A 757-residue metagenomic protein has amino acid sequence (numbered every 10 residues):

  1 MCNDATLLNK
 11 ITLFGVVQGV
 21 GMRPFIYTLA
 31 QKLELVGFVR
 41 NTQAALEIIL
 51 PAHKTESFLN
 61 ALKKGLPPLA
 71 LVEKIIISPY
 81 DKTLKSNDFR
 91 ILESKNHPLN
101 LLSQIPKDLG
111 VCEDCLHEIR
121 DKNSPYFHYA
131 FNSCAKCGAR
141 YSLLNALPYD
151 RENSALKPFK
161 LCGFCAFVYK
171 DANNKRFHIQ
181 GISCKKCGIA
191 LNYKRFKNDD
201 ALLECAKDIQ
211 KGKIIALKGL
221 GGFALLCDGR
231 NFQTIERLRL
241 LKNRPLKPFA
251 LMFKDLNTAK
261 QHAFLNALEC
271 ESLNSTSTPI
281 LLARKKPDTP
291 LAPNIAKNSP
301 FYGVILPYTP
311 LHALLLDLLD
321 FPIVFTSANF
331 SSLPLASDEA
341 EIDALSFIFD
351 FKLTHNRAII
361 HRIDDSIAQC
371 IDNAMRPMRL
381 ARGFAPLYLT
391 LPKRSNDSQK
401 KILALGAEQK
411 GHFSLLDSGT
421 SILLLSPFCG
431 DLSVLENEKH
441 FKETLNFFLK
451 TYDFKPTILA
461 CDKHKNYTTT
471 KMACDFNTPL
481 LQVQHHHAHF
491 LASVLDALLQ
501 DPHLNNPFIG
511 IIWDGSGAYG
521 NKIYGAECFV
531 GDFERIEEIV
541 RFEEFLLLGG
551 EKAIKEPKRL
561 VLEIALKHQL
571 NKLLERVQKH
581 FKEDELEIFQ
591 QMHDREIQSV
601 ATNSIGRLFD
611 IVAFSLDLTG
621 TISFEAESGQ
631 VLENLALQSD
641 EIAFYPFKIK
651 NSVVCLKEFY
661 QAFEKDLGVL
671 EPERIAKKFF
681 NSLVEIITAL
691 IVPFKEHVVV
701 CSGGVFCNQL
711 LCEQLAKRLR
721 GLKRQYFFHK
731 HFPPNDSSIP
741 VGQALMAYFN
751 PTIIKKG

Functional and structural regions predicted by a protein language model:
M1-G181, K185: Intrinsically disordered, low-complexity, mixed-charge
A166, F177-G181, G188-A190, A407-F447 (+2 more regions): A contiguous, well-structured pocket-lining segment that forms one wall/lid of small-molecule binding clefts in soluble
V168, D320-S395, I597, T602: Internal gly/pro-rich beta-alpha loop/helix module that stabilizes soluble enzyme cofactors or their anionic handles
A216, D453-K465, E696-F706: Short glycine-rich phosphate-binding loop at a beta-alpha junction
G222-K285: A phosphate-binding glycine/aspartate-rich beta-alpha loop in the early core of alpha/beta enzymes
K260-N266, L314, L335-I342, D365-S366 (+3 more regions): Conserved phosphate-binding catalytic cores of ATP/NTP-utilizing and phosphoryl-transfer enzymes
D462, N477-H489, V698-S702, Q709 (+1 more regions): Conserved phosphate-binding/catalytic loops in two-lobed NTP-binding clefts
V494-I564, H568-L574, D594, S599-N603 (+5 more regions): Active-site histidine-anchored catalytic micro-motif
